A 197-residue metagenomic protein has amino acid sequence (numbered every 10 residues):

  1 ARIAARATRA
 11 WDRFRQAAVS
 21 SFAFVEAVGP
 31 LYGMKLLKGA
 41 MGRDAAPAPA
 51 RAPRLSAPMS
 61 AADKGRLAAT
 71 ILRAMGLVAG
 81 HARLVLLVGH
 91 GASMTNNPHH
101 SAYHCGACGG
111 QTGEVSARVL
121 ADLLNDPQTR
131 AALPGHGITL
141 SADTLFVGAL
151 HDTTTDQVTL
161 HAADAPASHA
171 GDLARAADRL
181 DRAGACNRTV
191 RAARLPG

Functional and structural regions predicted by a protein language model:
A1, R51-L84, G89-A174: Catalytic or ion-translocation cores adjacent to nucleophile or general acid/base/metal-coordination motifs in diverse
A1-V78: Active-site cores of enzymes that catalyze phosphoryl transfer or operate on phosphate-rich substrates
G171-G197: Long, compositionally biased intrinsically disordered regions
